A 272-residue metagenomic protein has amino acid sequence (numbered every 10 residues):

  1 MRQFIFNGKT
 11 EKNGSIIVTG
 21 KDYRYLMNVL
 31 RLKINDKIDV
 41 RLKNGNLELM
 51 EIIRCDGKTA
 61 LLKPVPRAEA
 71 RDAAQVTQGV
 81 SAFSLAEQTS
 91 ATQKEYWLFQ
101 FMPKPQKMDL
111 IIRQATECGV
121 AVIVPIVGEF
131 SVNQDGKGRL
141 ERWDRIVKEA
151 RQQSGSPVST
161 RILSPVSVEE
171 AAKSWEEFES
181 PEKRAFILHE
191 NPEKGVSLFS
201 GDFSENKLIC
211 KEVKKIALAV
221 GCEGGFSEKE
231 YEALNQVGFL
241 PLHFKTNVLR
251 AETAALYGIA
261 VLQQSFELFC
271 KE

Functional and structural regions predicted by a protein language model:
M1-S90: N-terminal positively charged helical leader segments and presequences
I16-I17, Q93-W97, K214-A217, Q236-F244: Glycine/charged-rich beta-loop-alpha catalytic/anionic-binding loops adjacent to active sites
R67, G128-S131, T246-N247: Short, ordered loop/turn segments at secondary-structure junctions
A74, G79-F186: RNA substrate-binding interface of SAM-dependent RNA methyltransferases
E182-Y231, F239-H243: Active-site/ligand-binding-proximal alpha/beta "capping" segment
E228-E272: Structured adenosyl-cofactor binding patch, chiefly the S-adenosyl-L-methionine
